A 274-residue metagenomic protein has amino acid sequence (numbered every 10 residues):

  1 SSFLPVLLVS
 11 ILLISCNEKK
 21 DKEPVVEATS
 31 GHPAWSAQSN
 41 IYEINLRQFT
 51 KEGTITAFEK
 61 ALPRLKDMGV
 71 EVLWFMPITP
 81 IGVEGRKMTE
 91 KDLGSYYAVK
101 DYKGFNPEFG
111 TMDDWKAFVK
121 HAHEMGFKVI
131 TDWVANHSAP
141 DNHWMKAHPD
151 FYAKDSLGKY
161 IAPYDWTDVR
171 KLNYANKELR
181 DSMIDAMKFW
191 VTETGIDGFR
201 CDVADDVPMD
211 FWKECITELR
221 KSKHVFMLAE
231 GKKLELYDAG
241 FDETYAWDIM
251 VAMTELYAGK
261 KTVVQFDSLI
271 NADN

Functional and structural regions predicted by a protein language model:
S1-L4: Bacterial N-terminal signal peptides that target proteins for export
V6, A34-A37, D165, D238-G240 (+1 more regions): A generic structural signal for short, non-catalytic loop/turn and secondary-structure boundary residues
L12-S15: C-terminal motif of bacterial Sec signal peptides marking the signal peptidase cleavage site
K19-Y42, R47-T56, K60-E71, P77-T194 (+2 more regions): Substrate-binding/active-site clefts of carbohydrate-active enzymes
E23-P24, T192, D202-N274: Active-site-proximal helices and loops of the catalytic beta/alpha 8
I130, G198-A204: Short catalytic-loop micro-motif centered on adjacent basic/acidic residues
